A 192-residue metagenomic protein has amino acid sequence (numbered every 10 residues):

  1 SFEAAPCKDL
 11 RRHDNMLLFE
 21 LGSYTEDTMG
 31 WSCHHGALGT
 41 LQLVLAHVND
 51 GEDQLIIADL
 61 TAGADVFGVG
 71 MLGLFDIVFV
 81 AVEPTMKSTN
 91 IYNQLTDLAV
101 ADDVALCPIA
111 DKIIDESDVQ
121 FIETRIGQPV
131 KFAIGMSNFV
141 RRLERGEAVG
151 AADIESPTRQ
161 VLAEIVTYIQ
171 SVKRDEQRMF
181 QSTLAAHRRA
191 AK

Functional and structural regions predicted by a protein language model:
S1-L43: P-loop/Walker-type NTP enzyme "switch/lid" segment
A5-P6, S117, F121, P157-Q160: Exposed alpha-helical structural elements
T25, V66, V149: Short, flexible micro-motifs
S32-R145: Conserved catalytic-core segment of NTP-binding enzymes
G146-R159: C-terminal boundary of histidine-terminating zinc-finger modules
P157-E176: C-terminal alpha-helix
V172-K192: Charge-patterned, long linear interaction tracts outside catalytic cores
